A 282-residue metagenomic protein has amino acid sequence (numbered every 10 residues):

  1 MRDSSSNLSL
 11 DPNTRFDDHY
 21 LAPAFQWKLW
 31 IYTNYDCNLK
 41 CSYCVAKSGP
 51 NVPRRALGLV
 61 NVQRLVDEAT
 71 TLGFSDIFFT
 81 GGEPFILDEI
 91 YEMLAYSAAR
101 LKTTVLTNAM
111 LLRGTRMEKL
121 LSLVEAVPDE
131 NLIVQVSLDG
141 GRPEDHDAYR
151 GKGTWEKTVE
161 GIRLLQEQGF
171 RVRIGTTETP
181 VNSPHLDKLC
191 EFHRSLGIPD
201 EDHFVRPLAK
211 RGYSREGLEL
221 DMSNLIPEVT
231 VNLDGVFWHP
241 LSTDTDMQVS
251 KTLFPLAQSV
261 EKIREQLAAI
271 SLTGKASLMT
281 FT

Functional and structural regions predicted by a protein language model:
S5-G81, F85-K102, L112: Conserved alpha-helical substructure of the radical SAM core
L21-A22, A126, L220-D221: Short secondary-structure boundary/capping segments
Y43-V45, V105-T107, I174: Hydrophobic residues in well-ordered beta-strands that form the structural core
V45, R150, L241: Short, flexible helix/strand-to-coil boundary loops that buttress conserved ligand/catalytic motifs in alpha/beta
N51-R64, E83-A126, V134, L138-E144 (+2 more regions): Canonical radical SAM enzyme core domain
L72-I77, A99-R100, T104, P128-L138 (+2 more regions): Conserved C-terminal portion of the radical SAM core fold that forms the substrate/S-adenosylmethionine-binding
P207-T282: Accessory C-terminal segments flanking Radical SAM cores
